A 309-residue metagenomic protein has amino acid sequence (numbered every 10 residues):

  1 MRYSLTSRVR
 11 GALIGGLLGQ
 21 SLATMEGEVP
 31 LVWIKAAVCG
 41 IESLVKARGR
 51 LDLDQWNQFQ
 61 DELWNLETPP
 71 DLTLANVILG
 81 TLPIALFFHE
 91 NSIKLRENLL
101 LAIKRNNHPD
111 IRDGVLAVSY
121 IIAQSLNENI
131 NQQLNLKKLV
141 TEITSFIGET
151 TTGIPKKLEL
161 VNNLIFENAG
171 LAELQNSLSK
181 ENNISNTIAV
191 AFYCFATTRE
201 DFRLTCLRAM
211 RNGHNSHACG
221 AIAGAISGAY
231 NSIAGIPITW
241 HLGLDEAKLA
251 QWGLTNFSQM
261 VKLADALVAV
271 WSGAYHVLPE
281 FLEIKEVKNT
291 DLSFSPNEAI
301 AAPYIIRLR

Functional and structural regions predicted by a protein language model:
M1-R309: Structured, active/binding-site neighborhoods that engage oxygen-rich ligands
